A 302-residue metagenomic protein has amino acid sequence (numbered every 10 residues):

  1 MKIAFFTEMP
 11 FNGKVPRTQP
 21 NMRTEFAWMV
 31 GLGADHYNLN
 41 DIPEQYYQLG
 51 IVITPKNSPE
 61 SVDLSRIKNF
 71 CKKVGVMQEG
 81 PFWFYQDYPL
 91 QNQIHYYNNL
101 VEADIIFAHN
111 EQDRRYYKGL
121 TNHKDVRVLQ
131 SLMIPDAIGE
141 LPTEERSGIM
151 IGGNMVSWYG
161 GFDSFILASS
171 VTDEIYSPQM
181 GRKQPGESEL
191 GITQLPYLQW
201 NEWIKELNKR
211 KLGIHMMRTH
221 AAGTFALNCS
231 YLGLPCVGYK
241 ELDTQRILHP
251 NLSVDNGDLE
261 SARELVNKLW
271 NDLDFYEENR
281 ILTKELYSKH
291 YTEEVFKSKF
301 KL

Functional and structural regions predicted by a protein language model:
M1-D63, N251, D255: N-terminal pre-catalytic "stem/leader" segment of glycosyltransferase-like enzymes
K14-R17, N21, P135-L190, Q194-W200: Conserved catalytic-core segment of nucleotide-activated headgroup transferases in glycan assembly
L49-T54, S65-Y85, F107: Active-site proximal beta-strand in glycosyltransferases
P89-I106, N208: Membrane-proximal helix-turn-helix segments that form the acceptor-binding/catalytic region of lipid-linked
D104-K118, N122-I138: Donor nucleotide-sugar binding/catalytic pocket of nucleotide-sugar-dependent glycosyltransferases
E206-A221, L234: Acidic donor-binding loop of glycosyltransferase active sites
P250-E260, N267-L273: Conserved acidic donor-binding segment of nucleotide-sugar-dependent glycosyltransferases
N271-L302: A charged, aromatic-enriched C-terminal amphipathic alpha-helix characteristic of glycosyltransferases across folds
